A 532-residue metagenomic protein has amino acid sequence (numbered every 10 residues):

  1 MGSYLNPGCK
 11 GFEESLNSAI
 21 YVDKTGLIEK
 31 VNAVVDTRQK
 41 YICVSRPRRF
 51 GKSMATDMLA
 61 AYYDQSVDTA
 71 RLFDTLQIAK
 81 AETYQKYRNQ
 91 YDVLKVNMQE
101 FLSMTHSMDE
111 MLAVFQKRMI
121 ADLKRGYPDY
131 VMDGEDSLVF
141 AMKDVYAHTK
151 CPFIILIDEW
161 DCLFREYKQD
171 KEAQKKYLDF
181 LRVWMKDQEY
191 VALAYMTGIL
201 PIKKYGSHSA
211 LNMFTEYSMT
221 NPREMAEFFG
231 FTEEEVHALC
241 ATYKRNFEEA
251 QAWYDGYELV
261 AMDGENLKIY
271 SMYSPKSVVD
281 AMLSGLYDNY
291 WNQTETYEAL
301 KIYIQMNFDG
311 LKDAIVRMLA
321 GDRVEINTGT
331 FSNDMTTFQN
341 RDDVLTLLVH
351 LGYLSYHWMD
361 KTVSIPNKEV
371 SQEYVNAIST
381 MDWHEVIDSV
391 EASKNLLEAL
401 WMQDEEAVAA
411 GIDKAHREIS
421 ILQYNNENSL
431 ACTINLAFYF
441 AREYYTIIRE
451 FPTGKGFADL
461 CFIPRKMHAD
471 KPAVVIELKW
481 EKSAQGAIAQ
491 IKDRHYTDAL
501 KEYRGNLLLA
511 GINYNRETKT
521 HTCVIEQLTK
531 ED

Functional and structural regions predicted by a protein language model:
M1-N426, A441-Y444: Phosphate-binding site recognition
D144-T149, R442-A469: Active-site metal-binding core of divalent-cation-utilizing nuclease and nuclease-like domains
I154, P472-I476, L508: Structural motif
Q174-D179, W480-D498: Mg2+/Mn2+-dependent nuclease catalytic core
I434, A458-F462, K471-W480, R494: Conserved catalytic cores of phosphodiester-cleaving nucleases, focusing on short active-site segments
F438-T446, E502-R504: Short secondary-structure junctions
A499, G505-D532: Domain-level recognition of nuclease-like catalytic cores that cleave nucleotide substrates
